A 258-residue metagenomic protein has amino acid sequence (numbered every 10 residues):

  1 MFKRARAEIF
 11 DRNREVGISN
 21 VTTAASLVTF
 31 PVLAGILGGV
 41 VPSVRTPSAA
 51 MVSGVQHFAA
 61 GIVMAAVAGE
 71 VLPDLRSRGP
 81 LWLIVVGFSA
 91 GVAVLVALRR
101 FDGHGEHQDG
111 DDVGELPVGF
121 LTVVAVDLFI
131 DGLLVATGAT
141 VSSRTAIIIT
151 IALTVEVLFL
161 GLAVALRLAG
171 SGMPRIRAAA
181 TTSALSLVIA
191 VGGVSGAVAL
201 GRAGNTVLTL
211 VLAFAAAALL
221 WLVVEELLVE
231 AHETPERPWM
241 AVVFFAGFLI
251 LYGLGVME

Functional and structural regions predicted by a protein language model:
M1-E258: Intrinsically disordered, metal-sensing/regulatory segments
